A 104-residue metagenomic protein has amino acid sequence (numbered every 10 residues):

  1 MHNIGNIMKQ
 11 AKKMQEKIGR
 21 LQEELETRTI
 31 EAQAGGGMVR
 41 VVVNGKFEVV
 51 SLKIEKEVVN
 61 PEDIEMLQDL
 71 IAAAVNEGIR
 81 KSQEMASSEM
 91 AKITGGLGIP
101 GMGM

Functional and structural regions predicted by a protein language model:
M1, L67-Q68: General secondary-structure propensity
M1-E31, K81-M104: Long amphipathic alpha-helical segments used for membrane anchoring, targeting, substrate engagement, or oligomerization
I4-M8, K56, D63: Disorder-to-helix initiation segments
A11, F47, I71: Residue-level signature of catalytic and energy-coupling elements of molecular machines, predominantly ATP/GTP-dependent
E31-K53, V58: N-terminal intrinsically disordered, cationic/polar leader segments that include organellar targeting peptides
V59-I64, I71: Mid-chain, well-packed structural core segment of small domains
L70, A74-M85: Stable alpha-helical structural segments in soluble proteins, enriched in small hydrophobic residues
